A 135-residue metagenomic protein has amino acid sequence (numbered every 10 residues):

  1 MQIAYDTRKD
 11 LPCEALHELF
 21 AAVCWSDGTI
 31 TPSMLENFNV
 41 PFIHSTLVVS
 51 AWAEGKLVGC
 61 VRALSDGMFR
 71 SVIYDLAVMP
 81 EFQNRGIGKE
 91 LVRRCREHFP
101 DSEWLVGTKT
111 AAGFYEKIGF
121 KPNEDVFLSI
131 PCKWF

Functional and structural regions predicted by a protein language model:
M1-P32: Short amphipathic alpha-helix that is part of the acyltransferase structural core
L16, I73, W104-V106: Generic structural signal for conserved hydrophobic packing positions in ordered secondary structure
F20-C24, D75-P80: Short, basic, glycine/proline-bearing loop/turn elements
W25-V48: Active-site rim helix/loop that mediates acceptor-substrate recognition in acyltransferases
S33-N37, E90-R94, Y115: A generic local structural motif
S50, K56-S65, V72, A77: Conserved beta-strand in the GNAT
V78, N84-E97: Conserved acetyl-CoA-binding loop-helix of GNAT-fold acetyltransferases
H98, E103-F135: Conserved active-site alpha-helix within GNAT-family acetyltransferase domains
